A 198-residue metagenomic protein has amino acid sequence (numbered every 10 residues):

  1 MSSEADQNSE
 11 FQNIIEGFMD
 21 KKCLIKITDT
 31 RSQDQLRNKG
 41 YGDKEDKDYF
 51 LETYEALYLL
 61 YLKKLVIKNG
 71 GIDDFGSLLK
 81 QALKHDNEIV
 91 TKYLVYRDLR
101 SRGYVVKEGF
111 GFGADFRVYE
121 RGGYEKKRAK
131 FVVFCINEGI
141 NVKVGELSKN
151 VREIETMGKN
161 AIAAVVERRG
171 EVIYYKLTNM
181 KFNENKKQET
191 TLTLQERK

Functional and structural regions predicted by a protein language model:
M1-K198: Long Lys/Arg-rich low-complexity intrinsically disordered regions in nucleic-acid-associated proteins
